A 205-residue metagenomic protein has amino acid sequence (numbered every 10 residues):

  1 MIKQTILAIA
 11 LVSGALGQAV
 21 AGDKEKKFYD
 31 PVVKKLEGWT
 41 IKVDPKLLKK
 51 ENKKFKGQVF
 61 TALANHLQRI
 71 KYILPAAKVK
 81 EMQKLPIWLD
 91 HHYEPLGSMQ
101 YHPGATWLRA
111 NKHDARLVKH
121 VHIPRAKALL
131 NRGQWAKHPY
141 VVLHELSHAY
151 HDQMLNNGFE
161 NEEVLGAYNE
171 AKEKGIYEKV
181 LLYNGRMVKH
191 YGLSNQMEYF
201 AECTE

Functional and structural regions predicted by a protein language model:
M1-I6: Bacterial N-terminal signal peptides that target proteins for export
I9-A19: Hydrophobic h-region of N-terminal signal peptides that target proteins for export in Gram-negative bacteria
G22-V33: Short acidic, Pro/Gly- and aromatic-enriched capping/linker segments at domain boundaries
V32-V33, A76-K80, H190-Y191: A general structural signal for short secondary-structure junctions and capping/turn motifs
K34-G57: Acidic/histidine-rich, surface-exposed loop or edge segments in extracytoplasmic proteins
G57-N169, E173: Acidic/His-rich structured neighborhood in mature extracellular/periplasmic domains
Q153-E205: Post-HExxH zinc-binding segment in Zn-dependent metallohydrolases
